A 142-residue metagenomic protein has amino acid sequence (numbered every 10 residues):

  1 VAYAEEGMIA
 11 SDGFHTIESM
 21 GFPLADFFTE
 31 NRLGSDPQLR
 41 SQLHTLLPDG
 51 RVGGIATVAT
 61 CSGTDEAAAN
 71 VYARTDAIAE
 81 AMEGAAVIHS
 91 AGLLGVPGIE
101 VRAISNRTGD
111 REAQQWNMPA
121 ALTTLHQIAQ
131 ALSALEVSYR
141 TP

Functional and structural regions predicted by a protein language model:
V1-T75: Mid-sequence, gly/pro-rich, charge-dense loop/helix-turn segments that line enzyme active sites
V1-Y3, G98, N117-P119: Short, hinge-like loop/turn segments at secondary-structure boundaries
M8-S11, D26-T29, A77-M82, S105-R107 (+1 more regions): Glycine-rich loops and low-complexity Gly/Arg-rich segments that provide flexible linkers or classic glycine-based
E30-S35, G98-S105, Q130-L135: Short secondary-structure transition/capping segments
Q38, E66, M82-A86, W116 (+1 more regions): Conserved active-site and cofactor/substrate-binding residues in soluble primary-metabolism enzymes
Q38-D49, S90, Q127-S138: Generic non-transmembrane alpha-helical segments
V58-R111: A C-terminal functional module that forms or caps the active site or interfaces directly with catalytic machinery
T108-P142: His/Asp/Glu-rich mid-to-C-terminal helical/loop segments that flank catalytic regions of hydrolases
